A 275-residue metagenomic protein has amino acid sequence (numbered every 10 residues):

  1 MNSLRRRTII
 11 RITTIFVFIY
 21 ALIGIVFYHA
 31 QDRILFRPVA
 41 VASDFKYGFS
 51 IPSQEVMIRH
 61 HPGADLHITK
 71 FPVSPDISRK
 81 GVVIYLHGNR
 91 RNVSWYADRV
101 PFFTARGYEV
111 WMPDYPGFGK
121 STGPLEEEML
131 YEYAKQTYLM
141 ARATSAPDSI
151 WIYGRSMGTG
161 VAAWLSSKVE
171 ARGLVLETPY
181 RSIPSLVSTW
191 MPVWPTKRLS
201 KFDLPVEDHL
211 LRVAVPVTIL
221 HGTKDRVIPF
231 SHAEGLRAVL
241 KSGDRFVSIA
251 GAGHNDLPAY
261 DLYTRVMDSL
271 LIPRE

Functional and structural regions predicted by a protein language model:
I12-H60: An N-terminal hydrophobic leader/cap segment in hydrolases
H61-P62, L66-M140: Membrane-embedded segments
R99, V206, V215, P229-A238: Short alpha-helix in the alpha/beta-hydrolase fold that links the catalytic acid
A146-S156: Alpha/beta-hydrolase fold nucleophile elbow
I152, T159-V215, A259-D261: Hydrolase active-site cap/lid region
R212-A214, I219-H221, D225: Short beta-strand/loop motif that positions the catalytic acidic residue of the alpha/beta-hydrolase fold
T223-I228, H254-N255: Acidic catalytic loop of the alpha/beta-hydrolase fold
A252-L262: Catalytic histidine-centered segment of alpha/beta-hydrolase-like enzymes
